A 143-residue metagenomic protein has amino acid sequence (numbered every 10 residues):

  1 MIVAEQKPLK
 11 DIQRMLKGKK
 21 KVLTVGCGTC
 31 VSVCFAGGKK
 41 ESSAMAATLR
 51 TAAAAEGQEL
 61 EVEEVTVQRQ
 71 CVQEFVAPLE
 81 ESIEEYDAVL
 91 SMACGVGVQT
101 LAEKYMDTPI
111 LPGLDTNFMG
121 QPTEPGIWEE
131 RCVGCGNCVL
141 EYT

Functional and structural regions predicted by a protein language model:
M1-T143: Iron-sulfur-associated redox domains of electron-transfer enzymes in respiratory and anaerobic energy metabolism
